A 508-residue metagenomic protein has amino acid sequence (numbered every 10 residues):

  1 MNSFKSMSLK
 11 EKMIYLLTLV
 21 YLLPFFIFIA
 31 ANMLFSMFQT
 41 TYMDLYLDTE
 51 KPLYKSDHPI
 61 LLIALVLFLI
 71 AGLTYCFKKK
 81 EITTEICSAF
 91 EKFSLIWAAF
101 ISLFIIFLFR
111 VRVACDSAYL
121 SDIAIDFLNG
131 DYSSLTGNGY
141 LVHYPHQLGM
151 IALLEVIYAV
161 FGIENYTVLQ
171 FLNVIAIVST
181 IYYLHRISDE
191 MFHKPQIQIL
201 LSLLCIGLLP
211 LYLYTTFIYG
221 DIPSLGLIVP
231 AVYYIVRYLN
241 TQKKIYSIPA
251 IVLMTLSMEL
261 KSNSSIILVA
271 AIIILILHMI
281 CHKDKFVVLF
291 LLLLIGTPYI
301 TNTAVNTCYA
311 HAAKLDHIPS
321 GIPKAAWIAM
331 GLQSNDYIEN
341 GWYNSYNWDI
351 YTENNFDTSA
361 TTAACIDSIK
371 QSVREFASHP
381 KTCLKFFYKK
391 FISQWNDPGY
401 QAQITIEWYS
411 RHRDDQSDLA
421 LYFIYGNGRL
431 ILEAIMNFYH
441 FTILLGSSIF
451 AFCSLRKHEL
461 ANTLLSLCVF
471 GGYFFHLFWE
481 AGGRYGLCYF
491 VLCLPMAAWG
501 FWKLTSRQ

Functional and structural regions predicted by a protein language model:
M1-F104, V287-I295, Q508: Start-transfer (signal-anchor) and selected internal transmembrane alpha helices of multi-pass inner/ER membrane
E50-A64, V168, K389-V469: Membrane-interface anchor segments at the N-terminal boundary of transmembrane helices in multi-pass membrane enzymes
F109-I125, N129-I157, I163-E164, T361-C365 (+1 more regions): Extracytoplasmic catalytic/substrate-binding loops of multi-pass membrane glycan-assembly enzymes
Y144, L148, A152, V160-S179 (+1 more regions): Loop-to-helix entry region of an early transmembrane alpha helix in multi-pass inner-membrane enzymes
F171-F192, P230, L445-F450: Transmembrane-helix motifs of polytopic, lipid-linked glycan transferases
L184-G207, H458-L465: Transmembrane-helix signature of polytopic, membrane-embedded enzymes that assemble or transfer cell-envelope glycans
P210-S224: Short acidic/glycine- and proline-prone juxtamembrane loop motifs at membrane-interface regions of multi-pass membrane
Y309-H412: Membrane-proximal stem/loop segments at transmembrane-domain junctions that anchor or position
